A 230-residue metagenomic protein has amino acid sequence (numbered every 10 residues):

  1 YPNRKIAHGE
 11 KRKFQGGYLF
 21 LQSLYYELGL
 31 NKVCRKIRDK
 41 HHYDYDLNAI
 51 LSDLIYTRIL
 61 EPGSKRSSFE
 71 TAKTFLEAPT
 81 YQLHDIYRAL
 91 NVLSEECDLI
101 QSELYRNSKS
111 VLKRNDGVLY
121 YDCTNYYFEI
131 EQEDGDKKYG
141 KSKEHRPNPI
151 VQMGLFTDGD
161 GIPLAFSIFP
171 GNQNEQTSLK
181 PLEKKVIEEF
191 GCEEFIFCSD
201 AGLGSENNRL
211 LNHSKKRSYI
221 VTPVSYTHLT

Functional and structural regions predicted by a protein language model:
Y1-Q132, F156-S167, N172: Dynamic "connector" segments at or just before major functional cores
F75-Y81, L112, G159-I162, V186-F195 (+1 more regions): Secondary-structure transition/capping motifs at alpha-helix termini and the adjoining loop/turn into the next element
Y127-N148: An active-site-proximal beta-strand-loop segment
I130-Q132, S205-L211: A short acidic (Asp/Glu
P147-V186, F190: Electropositive, glycine- and tryptophan-enriched low-complexity nucleic-acid-binding patches
F195-L203: Acidic/histidine-rich, metal-coordinating catalytic segments
T227-T230: Conserved small/polar residues in nucleotide/adenosyl-binding loops
